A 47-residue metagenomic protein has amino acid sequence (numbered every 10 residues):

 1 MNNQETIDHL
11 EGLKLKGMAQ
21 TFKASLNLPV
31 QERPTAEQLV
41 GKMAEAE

Functional and structural regions predicted by a protein language model:
M1-H9: Extended, charged alpha-helical coiled-coil/arm scaffolds that mediate oligomerization and mechanical coupling in large
I7-D8, K16-E47: Interdomain "pre-motor" coupling segment immediately N-terminal to P-loop NTPase/helicase cores
